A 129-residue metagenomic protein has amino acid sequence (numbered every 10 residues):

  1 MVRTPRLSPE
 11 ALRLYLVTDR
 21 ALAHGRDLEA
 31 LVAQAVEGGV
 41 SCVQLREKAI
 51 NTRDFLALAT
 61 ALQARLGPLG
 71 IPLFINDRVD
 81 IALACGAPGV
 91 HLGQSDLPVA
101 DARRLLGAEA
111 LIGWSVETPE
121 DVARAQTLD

Functional and structural regions predicted by a protein language model:
M1-V99, R104-T118, A123-D129: Conserved N-terminal beta1-alpha1 strand-loop-helix module at the mouth
